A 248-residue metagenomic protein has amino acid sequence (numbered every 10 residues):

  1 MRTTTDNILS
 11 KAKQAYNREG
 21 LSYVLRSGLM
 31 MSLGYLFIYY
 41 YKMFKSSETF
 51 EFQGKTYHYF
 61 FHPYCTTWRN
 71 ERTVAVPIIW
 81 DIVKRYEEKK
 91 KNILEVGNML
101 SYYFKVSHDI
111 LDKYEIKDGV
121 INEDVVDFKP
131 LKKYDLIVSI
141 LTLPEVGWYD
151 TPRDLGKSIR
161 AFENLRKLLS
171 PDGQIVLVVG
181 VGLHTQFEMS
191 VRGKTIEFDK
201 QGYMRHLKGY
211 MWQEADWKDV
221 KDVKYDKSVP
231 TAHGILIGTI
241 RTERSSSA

Functional and structural regions predicted by a protein language model:
Y23-E87: Class I SAM-dependent methyltransferase Rossmann-like catalytic core, especially the SAM/SAH-binding loop
Y64-R69, G147-I159, Q186-K194: Short, flexible/disordered intra-domain loops and linkers
E88-M99: Conserved class I S-adenosyl-L-methionine
Y103-L131, Y149, K157-A161: Adenosine-cofactor binding site in Rossmann-like domains, unifying the SAM/SAH pocket of S-adenosylmethionine-dependent
V138-L141, G147: A conserved beta-strand element that flanks and buttresses the S-adenosyl-L-methionine
L155-Q174: A short glycine-rich, Lys/Arg-flanked "PGG" loop and its adjoining helix->strand segment in the class I
V176-G202: Conserved class I S-adenosyl-L-methionine
K221-A248: Core SAM-dependent methyltransferase catalytic element
